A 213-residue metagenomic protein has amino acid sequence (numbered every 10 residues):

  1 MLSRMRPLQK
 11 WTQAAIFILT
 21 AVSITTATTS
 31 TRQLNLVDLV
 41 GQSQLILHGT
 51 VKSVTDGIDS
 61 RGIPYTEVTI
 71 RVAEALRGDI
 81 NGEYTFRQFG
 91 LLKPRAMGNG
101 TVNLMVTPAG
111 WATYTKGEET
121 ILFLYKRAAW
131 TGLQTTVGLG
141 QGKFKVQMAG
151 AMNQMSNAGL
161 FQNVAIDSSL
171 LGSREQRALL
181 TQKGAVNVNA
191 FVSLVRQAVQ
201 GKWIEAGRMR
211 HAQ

Functional and structural regions predicted by a protein language model:
L2, L8, Q13-Q213: Transition segments tied to proteolytic processing and entry into folded domains
